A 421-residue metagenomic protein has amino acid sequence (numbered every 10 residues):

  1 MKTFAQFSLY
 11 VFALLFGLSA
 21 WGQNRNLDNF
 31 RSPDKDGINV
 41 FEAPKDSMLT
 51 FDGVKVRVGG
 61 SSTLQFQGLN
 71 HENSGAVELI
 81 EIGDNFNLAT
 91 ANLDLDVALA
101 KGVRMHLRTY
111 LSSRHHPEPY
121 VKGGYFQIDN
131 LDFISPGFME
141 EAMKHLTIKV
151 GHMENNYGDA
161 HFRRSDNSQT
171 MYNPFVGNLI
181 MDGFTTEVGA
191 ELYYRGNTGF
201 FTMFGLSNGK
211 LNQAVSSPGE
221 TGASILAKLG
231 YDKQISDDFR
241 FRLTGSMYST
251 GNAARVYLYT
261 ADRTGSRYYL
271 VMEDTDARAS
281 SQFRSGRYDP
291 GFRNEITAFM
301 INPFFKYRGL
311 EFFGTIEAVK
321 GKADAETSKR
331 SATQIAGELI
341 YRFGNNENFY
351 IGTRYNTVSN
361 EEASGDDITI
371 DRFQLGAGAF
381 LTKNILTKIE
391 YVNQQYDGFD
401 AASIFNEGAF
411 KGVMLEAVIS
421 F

Functional and structural regions predicted by a protein language model:
M1-P33: Cleavable N-terminal export/targeting peptides
Q23-E42, D46-M48, Y157-A160, L226 (+1 more regions): Surface-exposed, low-hydrophobicity segments enriched in Gly/Pro/acidic/Ser residues that characterize the mature
N24-D34, H71, L79-I80, Y125-N130 (+2 more regions): Outer-membrane beta-barrel pore domains
D36-G37, G60-S62, N92, T264-S266: Glycine-centered small-residue hotspots that permit tight backbone geometry or close packing
S47-N70, E81-A214, P218-G251, I335-G337 (+3 more regions): Outer membrane beta-barrel
S74: Short, conserved catalytic-motif segment at the N-terminal edge
